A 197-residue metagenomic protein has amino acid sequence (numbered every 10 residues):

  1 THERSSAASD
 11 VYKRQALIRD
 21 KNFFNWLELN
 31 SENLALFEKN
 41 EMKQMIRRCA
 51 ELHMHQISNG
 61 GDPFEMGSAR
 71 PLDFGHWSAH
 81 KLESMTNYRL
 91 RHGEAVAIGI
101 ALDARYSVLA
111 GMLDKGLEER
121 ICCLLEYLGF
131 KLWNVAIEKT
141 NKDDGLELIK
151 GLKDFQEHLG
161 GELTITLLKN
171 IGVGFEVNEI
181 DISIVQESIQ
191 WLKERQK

Functional and structural regions predicted by a protein language model:
T1-A8, Y12: Single conserved hydrophobic/aromatic residue that forms the stacking wall/gate of nucleotide- or nucleobase-binding
A8, S68, G160-E162: A structure-centric signal for secondary-structure junctions around beta-strands
R14-Q15, R105, L109, E157 (+1 more regions): Amphipathic alpha-helical interaction elements
N22, L29, G67, T166 (+1 more regions): Residue-level signal for pocket-adjacent positions within structured domains
N25-G145: Active-site segments that bind and position negatively charged phosphate/pyrophosphate groups
M112-K197: C-terminal charged capping/lid subdomain of soluble metabolic enzymes
